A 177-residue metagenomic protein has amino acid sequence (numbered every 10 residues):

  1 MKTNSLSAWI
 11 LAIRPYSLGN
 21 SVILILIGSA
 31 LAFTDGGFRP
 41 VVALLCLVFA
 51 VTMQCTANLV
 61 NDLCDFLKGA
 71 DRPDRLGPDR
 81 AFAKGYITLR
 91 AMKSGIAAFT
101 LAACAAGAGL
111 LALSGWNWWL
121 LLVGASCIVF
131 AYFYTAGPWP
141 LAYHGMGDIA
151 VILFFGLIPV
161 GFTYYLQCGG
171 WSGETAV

Functional and structural regions predicted by a protein language model:
M1-L45: Topogenic membrane-insertion module of multi-pass membrane proteins
M1-L6, L63-I87: Cytosolic, membrane-interface loops and tails of multi-pass inner-membrane proteins
K2, P78-R80, K84-G170: Intramembrane alpha-helical segments
S7, Y16, N20, V41-L45 (+4 more regions): Alpha-helical transmembrane segments of integral membrane proteins
L18, V22-I27, V48-T56, F154-G161: Hydrophobic, lipid-facing residues on alpha-helical transmembrane segments of integral membrane proteins
L26-I27, G36-L63, W119-Y132, S172-V177: Membrane-embedded alpha-helical segments that form the functional core of polytopic membrane enzymes, especially those
I27, L31, T56-V60, A106-G109 (+1 more regions): Alpha-helical membrane-inserting segments
M53, A57-C64, F82, K93-A98: Early transmembrane hairpin module of multi-pass membrane proteins
